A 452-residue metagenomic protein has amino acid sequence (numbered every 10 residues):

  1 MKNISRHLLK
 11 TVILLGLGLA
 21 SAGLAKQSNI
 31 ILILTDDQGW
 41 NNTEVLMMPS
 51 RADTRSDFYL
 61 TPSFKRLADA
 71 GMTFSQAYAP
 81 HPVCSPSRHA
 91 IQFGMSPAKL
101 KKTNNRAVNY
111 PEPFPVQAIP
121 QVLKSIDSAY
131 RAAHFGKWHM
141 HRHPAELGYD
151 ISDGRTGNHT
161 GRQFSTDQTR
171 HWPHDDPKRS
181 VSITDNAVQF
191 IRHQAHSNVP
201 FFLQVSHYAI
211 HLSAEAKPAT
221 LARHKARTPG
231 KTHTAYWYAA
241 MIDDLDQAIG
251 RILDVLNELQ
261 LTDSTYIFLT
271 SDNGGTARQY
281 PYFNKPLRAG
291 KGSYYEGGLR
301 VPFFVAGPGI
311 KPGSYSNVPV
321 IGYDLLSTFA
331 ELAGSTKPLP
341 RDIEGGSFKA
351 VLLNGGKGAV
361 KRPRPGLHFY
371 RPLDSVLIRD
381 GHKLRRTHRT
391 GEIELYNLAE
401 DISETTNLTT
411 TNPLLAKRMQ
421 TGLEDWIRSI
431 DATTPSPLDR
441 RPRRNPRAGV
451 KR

Functional and structural regions predicted by a protein language model:
K2-V12: Bacterial N-terminal signal peptides that target proteins for export
K10-A20: Bacterial N-terminal signal peptides
L19, G23-H388, E392-E394, E400-R428 (+1 more regions): Formylglycine-dependent sulfatase
